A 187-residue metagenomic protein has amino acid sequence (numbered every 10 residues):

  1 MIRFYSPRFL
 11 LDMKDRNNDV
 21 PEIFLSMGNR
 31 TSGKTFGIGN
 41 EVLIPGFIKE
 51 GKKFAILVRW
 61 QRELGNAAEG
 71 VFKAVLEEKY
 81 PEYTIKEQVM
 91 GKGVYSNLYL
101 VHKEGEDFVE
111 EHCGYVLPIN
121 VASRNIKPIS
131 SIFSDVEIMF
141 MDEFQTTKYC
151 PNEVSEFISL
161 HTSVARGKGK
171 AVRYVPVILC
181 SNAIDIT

Functional and structural regions predicted by a protein language model:
M1-T187: Phosphate/NTP-binding elements of NTP-utilizing enzymes
